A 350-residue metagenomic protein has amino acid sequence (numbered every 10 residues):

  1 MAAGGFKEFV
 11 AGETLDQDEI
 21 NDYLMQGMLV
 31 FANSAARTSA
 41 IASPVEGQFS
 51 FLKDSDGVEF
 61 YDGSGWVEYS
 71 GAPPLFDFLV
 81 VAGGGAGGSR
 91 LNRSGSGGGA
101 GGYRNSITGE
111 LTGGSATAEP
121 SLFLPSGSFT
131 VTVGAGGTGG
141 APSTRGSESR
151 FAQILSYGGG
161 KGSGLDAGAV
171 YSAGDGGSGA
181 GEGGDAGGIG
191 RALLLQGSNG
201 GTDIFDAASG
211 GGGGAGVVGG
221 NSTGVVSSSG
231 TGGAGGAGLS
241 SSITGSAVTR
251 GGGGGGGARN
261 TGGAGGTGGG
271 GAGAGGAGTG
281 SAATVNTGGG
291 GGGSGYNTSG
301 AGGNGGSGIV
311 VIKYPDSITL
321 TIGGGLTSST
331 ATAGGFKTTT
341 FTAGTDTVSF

Functional and structural regions predicted by a protein language model:
M1-D22: Short, intrinsically disordered N-terminal pre-domain segments
A3, V58, A82-A86: Bacterial Sec-dependent N-terminal signal peptides
E13, V45-Q48, G127-S128, G308: Surface-exposed loop/turn positions
L15-F49, K53-S55, S70: Extracellular/surface-exposed low-complexity repeats and stalk/linker segments enriched in Gly/Pro and small polar
S55-D56, T345: A generic structural motif
D56-S64: Short beta-strand segments and strand-loop junctions that repeat across beta-rich extracellular domains
G63-G71: Tryptophan-rich substrate-binding surfaces of secreted polymer-degrading and adhesive proteins
L75-F350: Low-complexity, glycine/proline-biased repetitive segments and flexible coils/loops
